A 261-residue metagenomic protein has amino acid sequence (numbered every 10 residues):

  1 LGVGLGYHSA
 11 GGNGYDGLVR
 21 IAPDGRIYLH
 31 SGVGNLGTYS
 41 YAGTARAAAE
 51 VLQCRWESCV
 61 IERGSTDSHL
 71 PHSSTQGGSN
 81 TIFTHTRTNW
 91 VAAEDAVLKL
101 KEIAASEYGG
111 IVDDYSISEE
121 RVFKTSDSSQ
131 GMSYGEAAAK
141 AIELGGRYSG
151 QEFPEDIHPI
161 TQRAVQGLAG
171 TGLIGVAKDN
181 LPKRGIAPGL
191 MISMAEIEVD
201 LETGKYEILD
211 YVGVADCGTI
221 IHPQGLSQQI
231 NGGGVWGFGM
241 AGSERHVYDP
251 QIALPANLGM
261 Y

Functional and structural regions predicted by a protein language model:
L1-Y261: Cofactor-binding beta-sheet edge motifs in enzyme active sites
